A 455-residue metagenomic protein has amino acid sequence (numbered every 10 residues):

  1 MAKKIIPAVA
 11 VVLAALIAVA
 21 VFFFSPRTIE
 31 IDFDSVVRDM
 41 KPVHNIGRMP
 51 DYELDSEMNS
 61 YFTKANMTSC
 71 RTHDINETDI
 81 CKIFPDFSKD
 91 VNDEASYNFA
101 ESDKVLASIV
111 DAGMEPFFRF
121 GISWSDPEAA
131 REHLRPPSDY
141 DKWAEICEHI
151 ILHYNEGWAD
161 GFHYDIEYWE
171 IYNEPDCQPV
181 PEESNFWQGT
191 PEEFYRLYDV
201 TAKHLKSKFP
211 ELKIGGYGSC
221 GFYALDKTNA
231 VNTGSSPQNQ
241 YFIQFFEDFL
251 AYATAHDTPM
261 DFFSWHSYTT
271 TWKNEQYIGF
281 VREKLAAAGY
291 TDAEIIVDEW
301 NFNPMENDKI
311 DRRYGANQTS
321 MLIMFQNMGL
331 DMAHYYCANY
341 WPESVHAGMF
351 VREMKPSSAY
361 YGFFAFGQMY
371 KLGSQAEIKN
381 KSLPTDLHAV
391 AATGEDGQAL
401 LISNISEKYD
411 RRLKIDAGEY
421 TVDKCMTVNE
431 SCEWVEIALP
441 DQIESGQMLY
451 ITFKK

Functional and structural regions predicted by a protein language model:
I5-Y61, A65-M67: Mature N-terminal, pre-catalytic/accessory segment of carbohydrate-active enzymes
I46, I109, I150, W169 (+7 more regions): Conserved, mostly hydrophobic/aromatic
P50-F62, N239-T254, R313-L322: Short, acidic/polar
A65-M260, S264-K273: Substrate-binding cleft and catalytic face of glycoside hydrolase catalytic domains, especially the flexible beta-alpha
P181, G221-A230, Y268, K284-A316 (+1 more regions): Active-site clefts of carbohydrate-active enzymes
N301-H388: Aromatic/acidic polysaccharide-binding cleft in carbohydrate-active enzymes
S382-E419: Carbohydrate-binding surface patches
E433-K455: C-terminal beta-strand-rich structural cap/linker in extracellular carbohydrate-active enzymes
